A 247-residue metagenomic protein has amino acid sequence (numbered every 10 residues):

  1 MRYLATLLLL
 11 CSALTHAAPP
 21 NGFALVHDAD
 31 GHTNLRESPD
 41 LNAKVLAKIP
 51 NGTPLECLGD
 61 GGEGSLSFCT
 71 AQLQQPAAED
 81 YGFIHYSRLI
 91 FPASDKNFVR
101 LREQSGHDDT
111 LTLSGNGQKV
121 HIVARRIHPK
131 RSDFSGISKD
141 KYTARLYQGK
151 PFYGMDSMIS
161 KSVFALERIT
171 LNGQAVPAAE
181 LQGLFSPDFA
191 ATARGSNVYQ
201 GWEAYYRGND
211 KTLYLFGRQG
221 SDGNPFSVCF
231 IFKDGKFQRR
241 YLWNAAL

Functional and structural regions predicted by a protein language model:
M1-L4: Positively charged n-region of N-terminal signal peptides that target proteins for export
L10-L14: N-terminal signal peptide c-region/cleavage motif recognized by signal peptidases
T15-A24, H32: Boundary at the C-terminal end of the N-terminal hydrophobic targeting segment
N21-L25, A47-S87: SH3/SH3-like beta-barrel superfamily modules
E37-N51: SH3/SH3-like (including bacterial SH3b) beta-barrel domains that bind proline-rich motifs or cell-wall ligands
F83-Y153: Surface-exposed beta-loop interaction hotspot
G183-V228, K233: Acidic, glycine-rich flexible loop segments
I231-L247: Short, low-complexity, Pro/Ser/Thr/Gly-rich segments in the mature regions of secreted, periplasmic
